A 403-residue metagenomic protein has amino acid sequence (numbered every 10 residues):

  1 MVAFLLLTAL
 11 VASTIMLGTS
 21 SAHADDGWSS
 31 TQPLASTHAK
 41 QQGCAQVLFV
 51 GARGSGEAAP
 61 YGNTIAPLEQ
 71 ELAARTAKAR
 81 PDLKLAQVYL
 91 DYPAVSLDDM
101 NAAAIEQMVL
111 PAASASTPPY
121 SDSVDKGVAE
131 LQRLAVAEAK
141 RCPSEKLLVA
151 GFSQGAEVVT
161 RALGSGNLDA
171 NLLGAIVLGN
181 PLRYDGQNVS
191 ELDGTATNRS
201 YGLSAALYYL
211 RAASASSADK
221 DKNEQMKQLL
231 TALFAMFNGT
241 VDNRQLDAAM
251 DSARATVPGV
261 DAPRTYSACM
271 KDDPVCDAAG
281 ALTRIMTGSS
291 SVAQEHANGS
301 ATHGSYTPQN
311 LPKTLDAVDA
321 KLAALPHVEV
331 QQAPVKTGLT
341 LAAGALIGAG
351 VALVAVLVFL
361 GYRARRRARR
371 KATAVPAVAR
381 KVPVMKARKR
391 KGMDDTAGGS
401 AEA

Functional and structural regions predicted by a protein language model:
M1-A24, G348-R363: Secretory targeting and sorting signals
S21-Q41: Low-complexity, acidic Ser/Thr/Pro-rich repeat tracts that form intrinsically disordered stalk/linker regions of very
G27-Q32, G51, G62-I105, D122-R141 (+1 more regions): Surface cap/lid and interfacial helix-loop subdomains adjacent to catalytic sites that gate substrate access
A45-G54: Short beta-strand element of the alpha/beta-hydrolase
A45-Q46, P143-K146, P263: Short coil/turn segments at beta-strand junctions that form active-site/ligand-binding loops
V149-G155, V159: Gly/Ala-rich beta-loop-alpha elbow adjacent to hydrolase catalytic centers
K336-A372: Hydrophobic single-pass membrane-targeting/anchoring helices
A368-A403: Cytoplasmic C-terminal tails of single-pass
